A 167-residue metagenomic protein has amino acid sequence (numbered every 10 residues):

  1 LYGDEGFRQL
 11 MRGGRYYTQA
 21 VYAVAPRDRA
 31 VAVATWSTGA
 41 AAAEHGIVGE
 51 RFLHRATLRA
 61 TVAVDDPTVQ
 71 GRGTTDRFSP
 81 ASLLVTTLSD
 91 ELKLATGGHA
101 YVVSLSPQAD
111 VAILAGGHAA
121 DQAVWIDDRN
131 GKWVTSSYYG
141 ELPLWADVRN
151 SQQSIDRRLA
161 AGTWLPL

Functional and structural regions predicted by a protein language model:
Y2-E44, Y101-L105: Short, structured active-site-proximal loop/turn typified by the sulfatase FGly-forming signature C/S-X-P-X-R
A40-L167: His/Asp/Glu-rich, glycine-adjacent segments that coordinate divalent cations and/or stabilize oxyanion chemistry on
